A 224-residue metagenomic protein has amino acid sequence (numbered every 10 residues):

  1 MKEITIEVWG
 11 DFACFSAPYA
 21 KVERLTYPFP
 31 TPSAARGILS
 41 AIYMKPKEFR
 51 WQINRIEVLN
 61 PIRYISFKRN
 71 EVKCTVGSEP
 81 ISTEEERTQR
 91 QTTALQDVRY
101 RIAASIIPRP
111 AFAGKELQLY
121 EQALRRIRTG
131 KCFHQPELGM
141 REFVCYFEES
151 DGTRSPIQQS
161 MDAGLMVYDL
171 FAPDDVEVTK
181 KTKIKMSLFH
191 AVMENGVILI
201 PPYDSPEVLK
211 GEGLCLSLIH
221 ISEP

Functional and structural regions predicted by a protein language model:
M1-V22, G196-P201, E207: N-terminal, Lys/Arg- and Ser/Thr-rich interaction peptides
I4, S16-P18, R24, K45-K47 (+1 more regions): Generic structural signal for short, flexible, solvent-exposed coil/loop and linker residues
I6-E7, A20-Y27, K68-K73: A generic short-segment signal for beta-strand/edge and adjacent turn/coil regions
Y19-I38, R125-E137: Short, flexible N-terminal segments of the mature chain
F29, S33, G37, A41-F112 (+1 more regions): Extended, compositionally biased
E85-L218: Extended, charged/glycine-rich binding lobes that contact polyanionic ligands
I219-P224: Residue-level detector of conserved catalytic or cofactor/ligand-binding positions in enzyme active sites
